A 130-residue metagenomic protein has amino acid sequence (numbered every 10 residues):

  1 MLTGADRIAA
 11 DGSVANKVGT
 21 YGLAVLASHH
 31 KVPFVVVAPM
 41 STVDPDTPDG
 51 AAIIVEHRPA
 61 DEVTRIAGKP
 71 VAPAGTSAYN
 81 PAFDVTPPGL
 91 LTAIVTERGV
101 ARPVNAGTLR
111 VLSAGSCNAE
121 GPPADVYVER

Functional and structural regions predicted by a protein language model:
M1-R130: Conserved phosphate- and dinucleotide-binding cores of soluble alpha/beta proteins, encompassing both enzyme active
